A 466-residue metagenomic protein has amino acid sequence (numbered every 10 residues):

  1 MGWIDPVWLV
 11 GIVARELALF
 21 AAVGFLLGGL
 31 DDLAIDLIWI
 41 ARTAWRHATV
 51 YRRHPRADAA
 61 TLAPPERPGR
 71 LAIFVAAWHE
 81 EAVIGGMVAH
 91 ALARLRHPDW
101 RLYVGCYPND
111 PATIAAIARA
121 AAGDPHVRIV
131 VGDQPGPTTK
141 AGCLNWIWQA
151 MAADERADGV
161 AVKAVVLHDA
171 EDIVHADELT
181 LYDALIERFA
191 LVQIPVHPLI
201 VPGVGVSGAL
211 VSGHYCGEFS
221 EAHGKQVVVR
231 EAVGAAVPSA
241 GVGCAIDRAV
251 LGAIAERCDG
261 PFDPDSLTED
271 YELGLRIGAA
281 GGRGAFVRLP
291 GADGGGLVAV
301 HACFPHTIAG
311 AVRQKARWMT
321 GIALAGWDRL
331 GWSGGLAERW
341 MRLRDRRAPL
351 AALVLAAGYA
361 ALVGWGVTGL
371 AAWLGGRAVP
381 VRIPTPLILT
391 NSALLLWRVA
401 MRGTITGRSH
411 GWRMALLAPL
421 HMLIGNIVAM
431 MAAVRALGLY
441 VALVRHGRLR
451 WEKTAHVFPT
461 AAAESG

Functional and structural regions predicted by a protein language model:
M1-A63, A432, L439-R445: N-terminal membrane-anchoring/stem segments of glycan-assembly enzymes
M1-L9, I322-A337: Membrane-proximal N-terminal segments immediately preceding the first transmembrane helix
I4-A21, A309, A337-A351, R377-P384 (+1 more regions): Membrane-interface helix-boundary signature
W39-A41, R347-L443: Membrane-embedded multi-pass helical conduit in multi-pass membrane proteins, especially envelope-biosynthetic
W45-D293, L297-T307, R313-A323: Internal catalytic domains of large membrane-associated glycosyltransferases
E66-F74, A82-V83, L336-A357, I424: Loop-to-transmembrane boundary segments
V88-C106, V379-P380, H446-G466: Hydrophobic alpha-helical transmembrane segments and immediately flanking/interface helices in integral membrane
H306-G310, Q314-D328, L417-A463: Membrane-proximal soluble regions of multi-pass membrane proteins
